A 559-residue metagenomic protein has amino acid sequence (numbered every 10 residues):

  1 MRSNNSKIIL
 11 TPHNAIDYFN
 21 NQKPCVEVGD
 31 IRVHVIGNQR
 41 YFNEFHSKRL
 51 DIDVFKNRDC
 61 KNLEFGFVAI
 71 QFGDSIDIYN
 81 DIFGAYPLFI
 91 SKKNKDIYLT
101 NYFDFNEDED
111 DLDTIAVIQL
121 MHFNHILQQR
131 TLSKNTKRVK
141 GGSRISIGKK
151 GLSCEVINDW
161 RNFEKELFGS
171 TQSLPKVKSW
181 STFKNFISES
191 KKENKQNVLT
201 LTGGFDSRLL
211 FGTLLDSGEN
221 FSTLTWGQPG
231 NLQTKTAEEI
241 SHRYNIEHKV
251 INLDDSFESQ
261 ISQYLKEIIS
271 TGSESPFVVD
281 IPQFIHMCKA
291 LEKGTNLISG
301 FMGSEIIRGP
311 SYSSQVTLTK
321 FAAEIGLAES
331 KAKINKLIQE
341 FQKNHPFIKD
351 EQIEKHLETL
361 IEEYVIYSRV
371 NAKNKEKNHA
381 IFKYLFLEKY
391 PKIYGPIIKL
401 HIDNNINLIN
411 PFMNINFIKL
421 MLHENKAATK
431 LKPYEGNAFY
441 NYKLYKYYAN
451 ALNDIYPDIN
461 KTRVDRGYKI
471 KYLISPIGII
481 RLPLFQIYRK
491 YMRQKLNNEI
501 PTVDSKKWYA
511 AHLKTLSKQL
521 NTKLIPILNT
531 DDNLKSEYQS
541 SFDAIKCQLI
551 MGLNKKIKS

Functional and structural regions predicted by a protein language model:
M1-A15, T136, F347-S559: Adenosyl-5′-phosphate
M1-S259, L553: Cysteine-centered catalytic environments shared across enzyme families
S75, K93-K95, E109-D110, K293-N296 (+3 more regions): Short helix-capping/linker segments at secondary-structure and domain boundaries
F83-Y86, D104-F105, F205-S207, P229-N231 (+7 more regions): Short, solvent-exposed loop/turn segments at secondary-structure junctions
K178, T182, F205, L209 (+9 more regions): Generic recognition of stable, solvent-exposed alpha-helical segments in well-folded globular domains
P229-M287, F301-E324, I406, N425-K430: ATP-dependent adenylate-handling ligase core
E274-L291, F382-F386, Y394-H401: A conserved donor-nucleotide-binding helix/loop in the catalytic core of Leloir-type glycosyltransferases
I285-K355, N407-I415: Active-site adenylate/phosphate-handling loop in enzymes that bind or generate adenylated species
